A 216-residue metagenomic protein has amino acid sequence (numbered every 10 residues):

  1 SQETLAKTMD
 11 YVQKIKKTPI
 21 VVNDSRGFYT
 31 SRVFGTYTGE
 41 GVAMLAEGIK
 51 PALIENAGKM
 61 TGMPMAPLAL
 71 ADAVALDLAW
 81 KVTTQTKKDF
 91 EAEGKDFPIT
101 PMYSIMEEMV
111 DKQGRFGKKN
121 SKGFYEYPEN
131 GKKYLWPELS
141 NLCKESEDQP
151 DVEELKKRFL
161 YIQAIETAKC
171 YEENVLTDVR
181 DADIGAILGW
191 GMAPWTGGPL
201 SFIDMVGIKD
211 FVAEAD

Functional and structural regions predicted by a protein language model:
S1-D216: N-terminal glycine-rich phosphate-binding loop for ADP-containing cofactors
